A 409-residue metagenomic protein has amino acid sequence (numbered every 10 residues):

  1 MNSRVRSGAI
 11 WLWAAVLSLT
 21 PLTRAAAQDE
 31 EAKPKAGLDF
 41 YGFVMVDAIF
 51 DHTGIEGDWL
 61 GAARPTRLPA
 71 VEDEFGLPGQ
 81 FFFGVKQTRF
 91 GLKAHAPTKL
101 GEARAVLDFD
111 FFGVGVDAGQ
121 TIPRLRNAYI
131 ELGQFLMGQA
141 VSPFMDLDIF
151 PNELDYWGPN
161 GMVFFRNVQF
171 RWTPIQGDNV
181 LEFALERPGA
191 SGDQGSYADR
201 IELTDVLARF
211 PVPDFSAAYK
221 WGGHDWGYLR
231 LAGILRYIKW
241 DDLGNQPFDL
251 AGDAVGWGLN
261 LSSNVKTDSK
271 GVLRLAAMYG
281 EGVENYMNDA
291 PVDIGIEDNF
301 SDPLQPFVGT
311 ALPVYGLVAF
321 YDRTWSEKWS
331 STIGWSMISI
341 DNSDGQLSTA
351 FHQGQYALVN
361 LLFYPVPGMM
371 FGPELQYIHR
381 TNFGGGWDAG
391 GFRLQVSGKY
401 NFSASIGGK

Functional and structural regions predicted by a protein language model:
M1-L12: Bacterial N-terminal signal peptides that target proteins for export
W11-T20: Bacterial N-terminal signal peptides
E30-A62, T66-G192, P211-V212, S216 (+4 more regions): Outer membrane beta-barrel
A32, G79-F82, A118-I122, G158-F164 (+7 more regions): Replace "Gram-negative outer membrane beta-barrel proteins" with "bacterial and organellar outer membrane beta-barrel
D51, P97, F112-V116, S142-Y156 (+8 more regions): Sequence/structural signature of outer-membrane beta-barrel proteins
L125-N127, N167-Q169, V212-S216, A254-S262 (+4 more regions): Transmembrane beta-barrel architecture of outer membranes
H224-F351, G408-K409: Detector for outer-membrane/organellar transmembrane beta-barrel domains, recognizing the amphipathic beta-strand
A389-K409: Outer-membrane beta-barrel "beta-signal"
